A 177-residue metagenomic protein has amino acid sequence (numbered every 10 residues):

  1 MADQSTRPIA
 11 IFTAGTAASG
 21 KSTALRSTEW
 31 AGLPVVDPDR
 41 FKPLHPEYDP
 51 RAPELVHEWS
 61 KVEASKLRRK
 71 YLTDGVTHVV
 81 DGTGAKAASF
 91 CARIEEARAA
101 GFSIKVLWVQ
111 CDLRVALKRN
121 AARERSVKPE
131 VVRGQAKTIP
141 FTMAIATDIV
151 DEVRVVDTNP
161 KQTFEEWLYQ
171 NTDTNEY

Functional and structural regions predicted by a protein language model:
Q4-I11, S19, W30, R114-Y177: Conserved GTP-binding G-domain of TRAFAC-class P-loop NTPases and closely related GTPase folds
T16: P-loop (Walker A) phosphate-binding loop of NTP-binding proteins
S22-H78, A88: Conserved substrate/cofactor phosphate-moiety recognition/catalytic segment in nucleotide-dependent phosphotransferases
L33-V35, V106, V153-V155: Conserved beta-strand scaffold positions in the cores of enzyme catalytic domains, especially in NTP/NDP-utilizing
H78-T83, V106: Short catalytic-loop micro-motif centered on adjacent basic/acidic residues
D81-F90, L113: Acidic, metal-coordinating catalytic cores used for nucleic-acid/nucleotide bond scission and strand-transfer chemistry
K86-S103: Short, electropositive alpha-helical surface patch
R98-R119: Conserved phosphate-donor/acceptor-positioning beta-strand/loop module used by diverse small-molecule
